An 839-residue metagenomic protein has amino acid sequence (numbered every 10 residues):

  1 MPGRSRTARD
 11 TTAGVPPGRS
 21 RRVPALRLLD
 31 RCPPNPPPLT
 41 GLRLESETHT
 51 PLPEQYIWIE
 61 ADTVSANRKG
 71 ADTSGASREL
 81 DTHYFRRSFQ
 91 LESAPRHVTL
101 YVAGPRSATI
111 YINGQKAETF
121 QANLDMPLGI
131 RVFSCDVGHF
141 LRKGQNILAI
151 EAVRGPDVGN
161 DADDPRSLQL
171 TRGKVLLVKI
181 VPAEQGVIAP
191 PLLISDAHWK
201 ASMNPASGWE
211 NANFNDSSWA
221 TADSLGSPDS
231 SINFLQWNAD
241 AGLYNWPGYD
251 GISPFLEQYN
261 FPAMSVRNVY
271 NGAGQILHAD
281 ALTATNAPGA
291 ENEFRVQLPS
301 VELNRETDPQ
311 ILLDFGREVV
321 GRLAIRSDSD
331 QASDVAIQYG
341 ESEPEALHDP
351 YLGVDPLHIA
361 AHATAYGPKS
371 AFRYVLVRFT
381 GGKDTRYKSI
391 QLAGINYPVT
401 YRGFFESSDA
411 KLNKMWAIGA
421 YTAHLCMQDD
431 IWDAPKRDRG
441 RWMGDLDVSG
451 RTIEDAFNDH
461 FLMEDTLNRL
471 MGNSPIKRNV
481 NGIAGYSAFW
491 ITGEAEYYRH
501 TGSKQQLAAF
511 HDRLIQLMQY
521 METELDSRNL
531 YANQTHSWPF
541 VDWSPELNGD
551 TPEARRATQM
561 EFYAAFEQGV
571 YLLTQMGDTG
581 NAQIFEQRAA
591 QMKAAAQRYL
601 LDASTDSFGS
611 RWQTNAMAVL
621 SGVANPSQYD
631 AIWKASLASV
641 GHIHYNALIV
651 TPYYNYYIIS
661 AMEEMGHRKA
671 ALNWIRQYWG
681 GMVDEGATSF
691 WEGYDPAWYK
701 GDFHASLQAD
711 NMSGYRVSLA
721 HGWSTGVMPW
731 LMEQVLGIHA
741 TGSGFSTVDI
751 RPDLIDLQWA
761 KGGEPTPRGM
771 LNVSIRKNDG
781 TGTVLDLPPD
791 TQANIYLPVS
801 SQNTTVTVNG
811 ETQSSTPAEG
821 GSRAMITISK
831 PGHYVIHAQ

Functional and structural regions predicted by a protein language model:
R4-T7, G14, R19-R21: Arginine-selective low-complexity/disordered segments
G14, V23-D429, D445, F461-L462 (+2 more regions): Extracellular/oxidizing-compartment recognition motifs
A103, L128-I130, L141, Q169-T171 (+18 more regions): Active-site-proximal structural scaffolding
A108, A117-T119, N468-G472, R513-Q516 (+5 more regions): Active/binding-pocket-proximal capping segment
M203-G208, Q591, L672-Q839: Non-catalytic C-terminal accessory modules of carbohydrate-active enzymes
T385, Q391-L425, D429-T466, N479-N481 (+7 more regions): Active-site acid/base region of carbohydrate-active enzymes
D438, Y531, E546-A554, M576 (+1 more regions): C-terminal capping/lid segments that line or modulate ligand- or cofactor-binding pockets
